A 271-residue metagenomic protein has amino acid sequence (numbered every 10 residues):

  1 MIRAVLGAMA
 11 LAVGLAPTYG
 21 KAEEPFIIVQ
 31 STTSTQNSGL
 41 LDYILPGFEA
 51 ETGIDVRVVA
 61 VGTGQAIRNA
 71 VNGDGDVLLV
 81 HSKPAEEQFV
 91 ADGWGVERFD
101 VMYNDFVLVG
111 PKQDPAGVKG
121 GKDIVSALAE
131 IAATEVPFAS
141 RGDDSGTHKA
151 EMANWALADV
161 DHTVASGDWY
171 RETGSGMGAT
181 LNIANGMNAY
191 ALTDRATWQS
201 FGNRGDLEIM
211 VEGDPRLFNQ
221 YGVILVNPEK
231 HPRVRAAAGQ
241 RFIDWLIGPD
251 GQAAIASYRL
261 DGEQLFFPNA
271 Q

Functional and structural regions predicted by a protein language model:
V5-A16: Bacterial N-terminal signal peptides
T18-A22: Sec/Tat signal peptide C-region and signal peptidase I cleavage site
E23-D55, V59, G64, R68-D74 (+4 more regions): Exported/periplasmic ABC-transporter solute-binding proteins
V77-Y103: Acidic, polar ligand-binding/catalytic clefts
Y103-D105, E135: Residue-level signal for tight coil/turn positions that link beta-strands
L108: Serine endopeptidase catalytic core focused on the charge-relay Asp
